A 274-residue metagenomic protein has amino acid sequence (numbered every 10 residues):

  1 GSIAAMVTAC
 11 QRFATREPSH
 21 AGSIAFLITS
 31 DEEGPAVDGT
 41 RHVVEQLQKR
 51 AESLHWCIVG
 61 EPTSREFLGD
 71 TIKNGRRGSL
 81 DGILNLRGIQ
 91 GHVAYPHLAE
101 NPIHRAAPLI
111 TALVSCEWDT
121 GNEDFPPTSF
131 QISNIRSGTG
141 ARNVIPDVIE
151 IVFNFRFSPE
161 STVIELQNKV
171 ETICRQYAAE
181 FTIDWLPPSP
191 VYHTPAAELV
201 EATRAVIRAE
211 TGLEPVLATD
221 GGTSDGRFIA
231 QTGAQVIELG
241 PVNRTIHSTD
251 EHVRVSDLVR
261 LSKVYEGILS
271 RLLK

Functional and structural regions predicted by a protein language model:
G1-A5, D257-R260: Conserved cofactor-binding/catalytic machinery of classical short-chain dehydrogenase/reductase
I3-G75, L273: Acidic/histidine-rich catalytic neighborhood of metal-dependent amide-processing enzymes
P62-F67, N74-G75, L80-K274: Metal-dependent amide/peptide-bond hydrolase catalytic core, centered on the "pita-bread" metallohydrolase fold
